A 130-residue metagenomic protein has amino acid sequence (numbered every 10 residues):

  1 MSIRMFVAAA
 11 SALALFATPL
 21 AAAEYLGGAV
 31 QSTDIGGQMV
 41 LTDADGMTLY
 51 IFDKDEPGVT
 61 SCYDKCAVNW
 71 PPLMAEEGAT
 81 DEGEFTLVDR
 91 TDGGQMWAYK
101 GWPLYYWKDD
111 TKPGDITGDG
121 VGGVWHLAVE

Functional and structural regions predicted by a protein language model:
M1-A8: Bacterial N-terminal signal peptides that target proteins for export
R4, A21-E130: Compact beta-sheet-dominated domain cores in extracellular/mature segments
A8-L15: Hydrophobic helical h-region of N-terminal Sec-dependent signal peptides in bacterial secretory/periplasmic proteins
A17-P19: N-terminal signal peptide c-region/cleavage motif recognized by signal peptidases
